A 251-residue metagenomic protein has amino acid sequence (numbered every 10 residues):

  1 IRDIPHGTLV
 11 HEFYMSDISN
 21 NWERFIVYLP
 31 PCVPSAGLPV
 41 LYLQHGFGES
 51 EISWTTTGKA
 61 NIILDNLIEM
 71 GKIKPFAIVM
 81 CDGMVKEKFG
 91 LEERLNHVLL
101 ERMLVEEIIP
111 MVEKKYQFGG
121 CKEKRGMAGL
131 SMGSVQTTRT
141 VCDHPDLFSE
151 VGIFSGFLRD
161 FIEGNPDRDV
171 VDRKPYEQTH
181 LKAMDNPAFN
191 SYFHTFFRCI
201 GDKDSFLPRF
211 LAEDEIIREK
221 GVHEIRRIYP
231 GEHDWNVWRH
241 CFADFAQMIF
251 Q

Functional and structural regions predicted by a protein language model:
I1-Q251: Non-catalytic cap/lid and distal C-terminal segments of serine-dependent acyl enzymes
